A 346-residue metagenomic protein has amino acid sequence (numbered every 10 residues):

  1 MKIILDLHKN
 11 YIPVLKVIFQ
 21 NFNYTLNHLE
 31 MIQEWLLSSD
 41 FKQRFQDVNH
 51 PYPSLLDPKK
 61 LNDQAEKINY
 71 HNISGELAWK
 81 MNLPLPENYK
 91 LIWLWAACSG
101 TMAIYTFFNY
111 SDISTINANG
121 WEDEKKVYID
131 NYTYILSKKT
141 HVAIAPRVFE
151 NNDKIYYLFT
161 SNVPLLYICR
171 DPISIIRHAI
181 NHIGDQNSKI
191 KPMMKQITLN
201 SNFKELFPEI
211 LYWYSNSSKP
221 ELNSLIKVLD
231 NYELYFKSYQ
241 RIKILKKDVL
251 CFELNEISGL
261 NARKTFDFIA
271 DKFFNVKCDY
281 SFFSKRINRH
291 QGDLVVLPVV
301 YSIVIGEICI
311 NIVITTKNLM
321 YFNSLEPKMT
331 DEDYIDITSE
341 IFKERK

Functional and structural regions predicted by a protein language model:
M1-P84, N275-K346: PAPS-dependent sulfotransferases, especially Golgi type II membrane carbohydrate sulfotransferases
L55-Q196, D230-I242: PAPS-dependent sulfotransferase catalytic domain
D153-K285, D293-T316, S324-K328, S339: PAPS-dependent sulfotransferase catalytic domain
